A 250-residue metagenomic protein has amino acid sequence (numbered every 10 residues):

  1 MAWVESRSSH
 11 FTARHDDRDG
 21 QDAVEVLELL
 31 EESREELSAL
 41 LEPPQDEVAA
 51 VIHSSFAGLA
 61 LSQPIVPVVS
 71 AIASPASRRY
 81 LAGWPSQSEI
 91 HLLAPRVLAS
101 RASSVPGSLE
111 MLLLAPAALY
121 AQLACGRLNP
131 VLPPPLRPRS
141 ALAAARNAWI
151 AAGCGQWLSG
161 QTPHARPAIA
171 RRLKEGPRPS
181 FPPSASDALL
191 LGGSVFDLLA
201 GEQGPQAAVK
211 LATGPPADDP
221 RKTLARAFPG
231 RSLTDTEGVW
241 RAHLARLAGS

Functional and structural regions predicted by a protein language model:
V4-D22, P95-R101: Acidic/histidine-rich, surface-exposed loop or edge segments in extracytoplasmic proteins
D17-E32, P106-A115, A145, W149 (+4 more regions): Soluble non-cytosolic domains of exported or imported proteins
R18-R78, P106, L113, A117-Y120 (+1 more regions): Zn2+-dependent metallopeptidase catalytic core
S33-L41, L119-L132, L158-T162, L199-Q203 (+2 more regions): Sec/Tat-exported extracytoplasmic proteins
S38-H53, V131-R137, I169-A170, A207-G214: Surface-exposed patches in mature extracellular/periplasmic domains of secreted proteins
A71-A170: Zinc-dependent metallopeptidase catalytic helix centered on the HExxH motif and its immediate flanking segment
I169-F181: A short, charged helix-loop
R178-S250: Pan-zinc metallopeptidase signature
